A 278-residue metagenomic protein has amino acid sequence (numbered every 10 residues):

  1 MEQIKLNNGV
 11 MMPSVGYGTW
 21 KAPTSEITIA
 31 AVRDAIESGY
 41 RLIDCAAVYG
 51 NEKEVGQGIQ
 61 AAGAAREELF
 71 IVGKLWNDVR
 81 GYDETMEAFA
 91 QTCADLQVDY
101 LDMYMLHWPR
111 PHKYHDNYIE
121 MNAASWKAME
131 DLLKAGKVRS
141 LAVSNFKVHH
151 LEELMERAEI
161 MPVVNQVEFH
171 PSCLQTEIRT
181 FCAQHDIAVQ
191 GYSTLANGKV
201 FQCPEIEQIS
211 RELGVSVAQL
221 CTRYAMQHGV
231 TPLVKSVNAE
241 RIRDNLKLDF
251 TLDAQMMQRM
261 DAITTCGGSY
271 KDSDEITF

Functional and structural regions predicted by a protein language model:
M1-L69, A124, A196, R259 (+1 more regions): N-terminal binding-site loop/beta-alpha segment at the start of enzyme catalytic domains that lines or forms
N7, G56-E67, C93-D99, M155-A158 (+1 more regions): Acidic (Asp/Glu)-rich catalytic clusters
S14, A65-L69, D99-M103, R139-S140 (+2 more regions): Short acidic capping loops at alpha-helix termini that bridge into adjacent secondary structure
V15-E26, L75-D83, K113-Y118: Active-site mouth loops of central-metabolism enzymes
P23-A35, G81-L96, H149-E152, C173-L174: Short, acidic/polar
R66-V79, M103-P109, E168-F169: A short, structured active-site edge motif that brings together acidic residues
T85-L106, D131-A135: CE4/NodB-like, metal-dependent polysaccharide N-deacetylase domain that modifies extracellular/periplasmic N-acetylated
P109-F278: Beta/alpha (TIM)-barrel catalytic core signal, keyed to glycine-rich beta->alpha loops juxtaposed to Asp/Glu that bind
